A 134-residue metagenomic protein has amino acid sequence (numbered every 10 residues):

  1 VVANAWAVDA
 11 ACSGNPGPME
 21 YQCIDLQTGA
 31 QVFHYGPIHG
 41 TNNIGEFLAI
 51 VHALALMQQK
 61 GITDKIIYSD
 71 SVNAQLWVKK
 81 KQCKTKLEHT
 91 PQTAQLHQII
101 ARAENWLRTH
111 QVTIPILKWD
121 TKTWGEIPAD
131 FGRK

Functional and structural regions predicted by a protein language model:
V1-I44: RNase H-like nuclease fold core
V1-V2, V8, V32, V51 (+3 more regions): Extended aliphatic helical segments
N4-W6, Q22-D25, G45, K65 (+2 more regions): Functionally constrained cores in energy, signaling, and assembly domains
W6, Q31-S69: Acidic helix/loop or adjacent segment enriched in Glu/Asp that either coordinates divalent metal
C12-N15, A55-G132: RNase H catalytic domain
M19-Y21, G36, E46-L48, K80 (+1 more regions): Surface-exposed beta-strand edges and their flanking turn/coil or helix-capping segments
